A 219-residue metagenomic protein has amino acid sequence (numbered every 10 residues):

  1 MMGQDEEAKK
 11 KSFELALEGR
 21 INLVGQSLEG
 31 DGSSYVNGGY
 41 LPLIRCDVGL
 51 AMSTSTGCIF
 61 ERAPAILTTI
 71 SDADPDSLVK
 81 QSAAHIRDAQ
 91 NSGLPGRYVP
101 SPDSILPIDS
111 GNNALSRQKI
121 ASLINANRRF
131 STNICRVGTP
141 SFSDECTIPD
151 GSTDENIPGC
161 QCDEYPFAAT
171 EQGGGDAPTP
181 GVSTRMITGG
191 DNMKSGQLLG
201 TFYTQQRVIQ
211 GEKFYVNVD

Functional and structural regions predicted by a protein language model:
M1-G159, A168-D219: Nuclease and nuclease-like effector domains acting on nucleic acids or nucleotide cofactors
C162: Short hydrophobic beta-strand that contains or immediately precedes a catalytic carboxylate
